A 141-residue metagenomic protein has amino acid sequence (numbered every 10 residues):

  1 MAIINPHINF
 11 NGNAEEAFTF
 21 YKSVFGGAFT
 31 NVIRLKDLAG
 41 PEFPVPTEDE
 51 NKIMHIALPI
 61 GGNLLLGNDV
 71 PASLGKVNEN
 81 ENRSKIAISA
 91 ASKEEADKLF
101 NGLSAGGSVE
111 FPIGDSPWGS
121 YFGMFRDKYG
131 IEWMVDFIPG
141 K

Functional and structural regions predicted by a protein language model:
M1-F111, M124-K141: Glyoxalase I/VOC metalloenzyme domain signal
K52, P117-S120: Short, small/polar residue-rich loop motifs at catalytic or cofactor-binding pockets
